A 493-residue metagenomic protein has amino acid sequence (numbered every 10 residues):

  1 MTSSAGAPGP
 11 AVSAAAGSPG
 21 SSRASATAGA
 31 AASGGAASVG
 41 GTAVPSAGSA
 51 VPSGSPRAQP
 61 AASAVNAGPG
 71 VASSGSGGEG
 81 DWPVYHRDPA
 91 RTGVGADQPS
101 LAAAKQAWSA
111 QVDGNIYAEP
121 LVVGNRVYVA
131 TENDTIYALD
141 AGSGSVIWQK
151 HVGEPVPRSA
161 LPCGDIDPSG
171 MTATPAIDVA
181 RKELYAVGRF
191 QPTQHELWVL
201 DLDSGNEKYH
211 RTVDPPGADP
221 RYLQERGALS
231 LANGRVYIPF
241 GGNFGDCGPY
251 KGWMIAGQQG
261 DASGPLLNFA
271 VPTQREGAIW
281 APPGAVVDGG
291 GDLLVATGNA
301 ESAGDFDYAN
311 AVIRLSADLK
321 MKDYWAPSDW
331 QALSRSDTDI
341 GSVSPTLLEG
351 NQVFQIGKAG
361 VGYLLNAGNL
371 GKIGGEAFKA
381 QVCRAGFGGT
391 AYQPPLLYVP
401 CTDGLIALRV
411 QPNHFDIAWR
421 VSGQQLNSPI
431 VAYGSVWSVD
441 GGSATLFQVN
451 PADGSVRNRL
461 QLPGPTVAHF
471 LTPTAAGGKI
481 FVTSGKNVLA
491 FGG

Functional and structural regions predicted by a protein language model:
M1-G78: Ser/Thr-rich, Pro/Gly/Ala-heavy low-complexity intrinsically disordered linkers and tails of secreted extracellular
V65-G493: Noncatalytic, solvent-exposed loop/strand surfaces of beta-propeller-type extracellular/periplasmic domains
